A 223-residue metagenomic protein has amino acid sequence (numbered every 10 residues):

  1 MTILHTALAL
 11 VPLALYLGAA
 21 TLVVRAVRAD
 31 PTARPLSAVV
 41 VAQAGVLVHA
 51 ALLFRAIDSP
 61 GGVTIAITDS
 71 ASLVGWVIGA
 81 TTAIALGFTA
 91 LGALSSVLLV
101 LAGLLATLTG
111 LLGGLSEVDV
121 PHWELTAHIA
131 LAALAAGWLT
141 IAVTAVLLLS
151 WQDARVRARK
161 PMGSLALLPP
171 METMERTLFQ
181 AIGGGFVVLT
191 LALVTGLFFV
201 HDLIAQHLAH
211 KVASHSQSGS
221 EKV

Functional and structural regions predicted by a protein language model:
M1-Y16, A135-L139: Hydrophobic transmembrane alpha-helical segments in integral membrane proteins
A9-D30: N-terminal signal-anchor/start-transfer transmembrane helix
T21, L193-F198, G219-V223: Transmembrane alpha-helical segments of integral membrane proteins
A33-A42, A66-D69, G92-G103: Cytoplasmic-side transmembrane-helix entry/capping segments in multi-pass membrane proteins
V48-V97, H201-S214: Membrane-interface helix-loop-helix modules in multi-pass inner-membrane proteins
I84-L134: Hydrophobic alpha-helical segments and helix pairs
L134-R159: Transmembrane alpha-helix/helix-exit interface in multi-pass inner-membrane proteins
R155-F199: A mid-sequence, solvent-exposed acidic-amphipathic segment
